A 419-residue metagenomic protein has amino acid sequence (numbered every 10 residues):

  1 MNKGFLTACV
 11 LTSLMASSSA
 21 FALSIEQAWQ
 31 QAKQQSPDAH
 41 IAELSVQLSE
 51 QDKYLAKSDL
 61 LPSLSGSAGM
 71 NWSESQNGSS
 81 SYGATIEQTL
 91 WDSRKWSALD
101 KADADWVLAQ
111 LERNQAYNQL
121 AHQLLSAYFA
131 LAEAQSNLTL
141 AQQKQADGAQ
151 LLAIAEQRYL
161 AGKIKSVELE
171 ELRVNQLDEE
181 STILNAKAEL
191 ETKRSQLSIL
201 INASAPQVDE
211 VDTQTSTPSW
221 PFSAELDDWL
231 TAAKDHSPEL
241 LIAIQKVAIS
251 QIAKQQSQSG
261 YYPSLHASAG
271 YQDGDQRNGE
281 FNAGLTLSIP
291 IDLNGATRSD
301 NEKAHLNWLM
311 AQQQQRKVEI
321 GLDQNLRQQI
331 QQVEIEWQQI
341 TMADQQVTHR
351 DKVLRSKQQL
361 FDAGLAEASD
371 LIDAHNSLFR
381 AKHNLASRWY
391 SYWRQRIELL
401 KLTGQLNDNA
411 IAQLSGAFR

Functional and structural regions predicted by a protein language model:
M1-A8: Bacterial N-terminal signal peptides that target proteins for export
S17-S19: N-terminal signal peptide c-region/cleavage motif recognized by signal peptidases
F21-S65, K163, S204-A248, E319 (+3 more regions): Bacterial Sec-pathway N-terminal export signals of envelope proteins
I41-A56, A116, L120-A141, Q150 (+5 more regions): Amphipathic alpha-helical coiled-coil segments
S63-A116, L241-A253, Q258-E319: Small/polar-residue-enriched beta-strand and adjacent coil segments characteristic of outer-membrane beta-barrel
Q119-A232, Q329-Q332, E336, S377: Periplasmic alpha-helical coiled-coil/stalk elements that build and connect Gram-negative outer-membrane
A186, P238, R388: Metallo-beta-lactamase
